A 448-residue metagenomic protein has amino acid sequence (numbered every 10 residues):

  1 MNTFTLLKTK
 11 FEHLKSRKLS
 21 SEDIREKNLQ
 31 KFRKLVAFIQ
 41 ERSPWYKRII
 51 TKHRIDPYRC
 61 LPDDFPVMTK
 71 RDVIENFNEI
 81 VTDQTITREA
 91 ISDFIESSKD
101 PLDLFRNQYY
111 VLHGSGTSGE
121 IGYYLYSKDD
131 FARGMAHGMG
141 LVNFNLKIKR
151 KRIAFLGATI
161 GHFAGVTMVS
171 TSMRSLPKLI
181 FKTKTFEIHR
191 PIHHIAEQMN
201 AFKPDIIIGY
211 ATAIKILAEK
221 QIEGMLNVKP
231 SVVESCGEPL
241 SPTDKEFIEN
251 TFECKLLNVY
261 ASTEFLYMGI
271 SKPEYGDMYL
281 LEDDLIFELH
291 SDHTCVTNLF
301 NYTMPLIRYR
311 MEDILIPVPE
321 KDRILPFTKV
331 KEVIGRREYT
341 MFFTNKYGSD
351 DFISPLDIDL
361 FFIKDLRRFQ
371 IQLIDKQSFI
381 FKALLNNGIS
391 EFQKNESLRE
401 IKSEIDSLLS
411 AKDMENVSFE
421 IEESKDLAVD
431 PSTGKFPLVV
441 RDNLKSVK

Functional and structural regions predicted by a protein language model:
M1-H113, E120-M135, M139-K151, A201 (+4 more regions): Nucleotide 5′-phosphate-binding alpha/beta core
I39, G114, I153, I207 (+7 more regions): Residue-level signal for inorganic ion chemistry
D129-A132, R152-A213: AMP-binding/adenylate-forming
S172, G224-N227, E274-M278: Short, hinge-like loop/turn segments at secondary-structure boundaries
L179, K229, T251-K255: Short, structured coil segments at secondary-structure junctions
E187-H194, P204-K245, N258-E264: Adenylate-forming
I207, Y309-D413: AMP-binding/adenylate-forming catalytic core of the ANL superfamily
L240-D322: Conserved AMP-binding/adenylate-forming
